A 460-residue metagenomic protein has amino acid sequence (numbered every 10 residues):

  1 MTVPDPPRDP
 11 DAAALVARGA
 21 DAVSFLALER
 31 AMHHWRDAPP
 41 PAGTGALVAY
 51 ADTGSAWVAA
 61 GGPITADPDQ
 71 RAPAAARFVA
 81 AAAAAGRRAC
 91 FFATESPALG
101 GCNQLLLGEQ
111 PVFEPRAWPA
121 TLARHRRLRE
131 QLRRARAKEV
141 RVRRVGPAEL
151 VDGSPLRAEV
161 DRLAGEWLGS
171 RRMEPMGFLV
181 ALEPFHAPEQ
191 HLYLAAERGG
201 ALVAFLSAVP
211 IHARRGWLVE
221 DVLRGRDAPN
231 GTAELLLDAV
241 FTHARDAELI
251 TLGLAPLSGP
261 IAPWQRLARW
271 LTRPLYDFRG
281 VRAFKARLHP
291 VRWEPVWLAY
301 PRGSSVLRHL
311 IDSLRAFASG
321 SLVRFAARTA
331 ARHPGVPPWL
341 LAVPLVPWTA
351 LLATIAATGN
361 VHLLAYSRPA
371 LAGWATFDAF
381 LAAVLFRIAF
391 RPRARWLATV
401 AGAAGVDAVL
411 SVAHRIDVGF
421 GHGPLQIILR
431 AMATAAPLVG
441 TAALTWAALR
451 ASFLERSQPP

Functional and structural regions predicted by a protein language model:
P4-V58, R87-L99, N103, R116-R134 (+5 more regions): A conserved beta-strand-loop-helix scaffold within acyl/acetyltransferase catalytic domains
R328-P344: Cytosolic juxtamembrane helix and N-cap/initiation of the first transmembrane helix
L341-T376, F380: Hydrophobic transmembrane helix segments
P347, P369-A389, T399-V409: Core segments of alpha-helical transmembrane spans in multipass integral membrane proteins
L351-H362, L410-H422: Juxtamembrane "helix-exit" motif on the non-cytosolic side of transmembrane helices
L363-G373, F420-T434: Non-cytosolic membrane-interface motifs at loop->transmembrane helix junctions
D378, W396-I416, A433-G440: Hydrophobic alpha-helical membrane segments
A435-P460: Membrane-water interface at the C-terminal end of transmembrane alpha helices
